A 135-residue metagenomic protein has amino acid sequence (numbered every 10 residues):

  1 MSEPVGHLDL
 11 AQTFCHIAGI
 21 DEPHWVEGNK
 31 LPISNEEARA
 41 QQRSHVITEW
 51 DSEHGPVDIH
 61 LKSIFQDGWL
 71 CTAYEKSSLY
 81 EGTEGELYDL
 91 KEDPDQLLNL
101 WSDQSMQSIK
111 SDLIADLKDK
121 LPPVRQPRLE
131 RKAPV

Functional and structural regions predicted by a protein language model:
M1-S2, A18-P23, W101-S105, I109: A general boundary/transition motif marking the beginning of the first structured unit of a protein
E3, H7-A11, H16-E86, K120 (+2 more regions): C-terminal cap/loop subdomain of S1 sulfatases and analogous C-terminal strand-loop tails that border
L10, L100-V135: Long, internal low-complexity/basic segments
D93: Intrinsically disordered, low-complexity polar regions and short flexible loop motifs
